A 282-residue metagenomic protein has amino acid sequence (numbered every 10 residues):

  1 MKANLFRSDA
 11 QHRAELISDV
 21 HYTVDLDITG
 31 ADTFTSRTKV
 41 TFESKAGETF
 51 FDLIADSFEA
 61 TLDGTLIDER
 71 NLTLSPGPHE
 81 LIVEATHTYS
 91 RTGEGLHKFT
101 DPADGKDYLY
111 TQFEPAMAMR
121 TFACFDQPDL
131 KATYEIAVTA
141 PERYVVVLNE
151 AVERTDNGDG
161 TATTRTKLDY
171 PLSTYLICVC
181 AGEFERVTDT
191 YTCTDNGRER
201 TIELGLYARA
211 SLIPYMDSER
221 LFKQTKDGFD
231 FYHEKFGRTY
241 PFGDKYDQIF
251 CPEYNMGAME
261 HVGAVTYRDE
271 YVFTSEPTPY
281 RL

Functional and structural regions predicted by a protein language model:
M1-D244, E270: Acidic/His-enriched low-complexity segments
G205-L206, D247-F250, V265-Y267: Structural recognition of the beta-strand scaffold that forms the well-ordered cores of secreted hydrolase catalytic
P252-R268, S275-P277: Catalytic zinc-binding patch centered on the HExxH motif and its immediate surroundings that defines zinc-dependent
Y280-L282: Short alpha-helix carrying the canonical HExxH Zn2+-binding catalytic motif
